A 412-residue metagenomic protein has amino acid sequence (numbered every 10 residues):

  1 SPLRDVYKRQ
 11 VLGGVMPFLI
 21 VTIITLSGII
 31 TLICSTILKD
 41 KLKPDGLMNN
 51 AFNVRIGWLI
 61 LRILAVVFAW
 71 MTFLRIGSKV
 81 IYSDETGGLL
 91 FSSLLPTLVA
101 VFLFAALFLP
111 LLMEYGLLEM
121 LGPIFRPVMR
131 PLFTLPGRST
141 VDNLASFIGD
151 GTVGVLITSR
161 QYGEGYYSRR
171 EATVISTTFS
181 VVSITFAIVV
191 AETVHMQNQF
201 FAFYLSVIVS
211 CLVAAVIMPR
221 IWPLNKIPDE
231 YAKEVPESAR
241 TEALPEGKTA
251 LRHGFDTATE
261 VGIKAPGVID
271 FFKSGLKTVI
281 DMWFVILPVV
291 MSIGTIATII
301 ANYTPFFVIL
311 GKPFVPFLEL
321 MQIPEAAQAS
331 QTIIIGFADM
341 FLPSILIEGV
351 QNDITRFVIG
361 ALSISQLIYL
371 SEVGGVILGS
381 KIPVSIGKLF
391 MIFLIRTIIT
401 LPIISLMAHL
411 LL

Functional and structural regions predicted by a protein language model:
P2-Y7: Short, small-residue-biased leader/transition segments that mark boundaries at the very start of proteins
K8-I20, N50-G57, G87-L95, Q197-A202: Interfacial loop-to-helix junctions that mark the boundaries of transmembrane helices in multi-pass membrane
G13-T25, P96-A106, A202-V213: Alpha-helical transmembrane segments
I33-L42, A69-T86: Transmembrane alpha-helix boundary signature
C34-V54, L224-T278: Intrinsically disordered, low-complexity non-transmembrane regions of multi-pass membrane transporters
M113-S180, E348-I354: Hydrophobic transmembrane alpha-helices that form the pore/transport pathway of multi-pass ion and small-solute
Y167-T193, I208-V216, M340-L412: C-terminal transmembrane helix pair
T259-Q351: Transmembrane helical segments that form the transport core of multi-pass membrane transport proteins
